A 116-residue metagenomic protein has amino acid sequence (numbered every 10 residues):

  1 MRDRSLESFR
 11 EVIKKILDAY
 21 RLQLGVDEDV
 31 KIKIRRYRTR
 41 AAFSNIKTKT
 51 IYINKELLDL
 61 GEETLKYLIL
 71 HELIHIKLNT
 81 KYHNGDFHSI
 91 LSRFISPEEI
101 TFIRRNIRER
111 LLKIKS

Functional and structural regions predicted by a protein language model:
M1-Y67, I76-S116: Active-site-proximal or metal-binding-adjacent scaffold patches in catalytic folds
E72: Walker B catalytic acidic pair
